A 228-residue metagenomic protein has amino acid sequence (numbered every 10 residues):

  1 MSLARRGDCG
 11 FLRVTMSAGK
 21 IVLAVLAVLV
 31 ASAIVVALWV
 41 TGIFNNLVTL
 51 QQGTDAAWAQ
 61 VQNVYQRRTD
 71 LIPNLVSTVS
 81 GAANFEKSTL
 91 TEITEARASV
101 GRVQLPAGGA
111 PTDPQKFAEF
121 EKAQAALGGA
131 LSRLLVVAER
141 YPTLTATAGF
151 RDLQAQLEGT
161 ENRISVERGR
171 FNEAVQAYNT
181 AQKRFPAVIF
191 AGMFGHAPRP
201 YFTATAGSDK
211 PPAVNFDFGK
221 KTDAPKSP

Functional and structural regions predicted by a protein language model:
L3-P228: A helix-centric hydrophobic-segment signal that preferentially recognizes long, alpha-helical stretches used
